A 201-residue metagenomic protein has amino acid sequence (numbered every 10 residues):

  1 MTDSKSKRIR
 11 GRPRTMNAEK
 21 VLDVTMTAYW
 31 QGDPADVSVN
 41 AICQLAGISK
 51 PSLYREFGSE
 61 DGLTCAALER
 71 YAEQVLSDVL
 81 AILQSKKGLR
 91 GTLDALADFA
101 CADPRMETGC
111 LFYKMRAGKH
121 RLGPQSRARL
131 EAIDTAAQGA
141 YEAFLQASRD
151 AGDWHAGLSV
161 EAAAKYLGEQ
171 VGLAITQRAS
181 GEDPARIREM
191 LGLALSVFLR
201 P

Functional and structural regions predicted by a protein language model:
M1-G11, A95-A102, T135-G139, A143-D150 (+1 more regions): C-terminal peripheral helix-coil segments that are non-catalytic and often amphipathic
M1-G32, D36-L45, G62: Basic, helix-initiating cap at the start of DNA-binding domains
A46-F57, L63: Short hydrophobic/aromatic patch on the recognition helix
G62-Y71: Alpha-helical DNA-contacting segments of helix-turn-helix folds
A66, S77-T108, V160-L167, R188: Hydrophobic alpha-helical connector segments
L76, E107, P124-A151, A162: Amphipathic alpha-helical packing segments from all-alpha helical-bundle domains
P104-Q125: Amphipathic alpha-helical segments used for helix-helix packing
Q125-E131, R149-L195: Hydrophobic/aromatic-rich alpha-helical bundle segments in the mid-to-C-terminal region
